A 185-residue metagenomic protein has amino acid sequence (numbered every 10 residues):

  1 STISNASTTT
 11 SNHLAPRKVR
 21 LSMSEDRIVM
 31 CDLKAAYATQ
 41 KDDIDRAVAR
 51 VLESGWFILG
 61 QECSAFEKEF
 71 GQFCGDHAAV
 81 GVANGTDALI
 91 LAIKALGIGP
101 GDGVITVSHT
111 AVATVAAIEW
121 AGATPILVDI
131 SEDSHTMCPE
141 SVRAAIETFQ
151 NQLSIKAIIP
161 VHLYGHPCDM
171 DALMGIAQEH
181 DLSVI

Functional and structural regions predicted by a protein language model:
S1-S11, R17: Low-acidity, Ser/Thr- and Arg-rich intrinsically disordered low-complexity segments
P16-W56, Q61: N-terminal "arm"/small-domain region of PLP-dependent enzymes with the aminotransferase-like
D45, A49, E67-G71, I90-K94 (+3 more regions): Solvent-exposed, non-membrane alpha-helical residues enriched in polar/charged side chains
W56-G103, H109, A117-W120, L127: Phosphate-binding glycine-rich loop
A123-T124, L182: Short glycine/serine/threonine/alanine-rich loop segments
T124-S134: Short beta-strand->loop structural element characteristic of the AMP-binding/adenylate-forming
D133-I185: Active-site phosphate-binding strand-loop segment of PLP-dependent enzymes
